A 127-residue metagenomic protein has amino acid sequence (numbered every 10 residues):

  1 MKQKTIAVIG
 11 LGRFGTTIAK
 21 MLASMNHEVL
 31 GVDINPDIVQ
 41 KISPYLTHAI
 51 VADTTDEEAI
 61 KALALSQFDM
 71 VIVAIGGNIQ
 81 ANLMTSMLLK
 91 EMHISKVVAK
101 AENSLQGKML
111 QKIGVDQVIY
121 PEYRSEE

Functional and structural regions predicted by a protein language model:
M1-E127: Cytosolic regulatory regions of ion transport systems
